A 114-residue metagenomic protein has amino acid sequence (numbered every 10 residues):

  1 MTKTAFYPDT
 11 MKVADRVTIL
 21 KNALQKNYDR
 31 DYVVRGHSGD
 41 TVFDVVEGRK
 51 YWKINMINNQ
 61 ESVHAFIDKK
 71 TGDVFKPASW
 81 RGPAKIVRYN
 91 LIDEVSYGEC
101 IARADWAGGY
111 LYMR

Functional and structural regions predicted by a protein language model:
T4-H37: Short, non-transmembrane alpha-helical segments in secretory-pathway proteins
P8, S38-T41, Q60, K70 (+1 more regions): Catalytic phosphate/metal-binding cores of nucleic-acid and nucleotide-processing enzymes, i.e., regions that mediate
G36-H37, N55-M56, F75-W80: Non-catalytic beta-sheet/beta-sandwich ligand-binding modules that flank or precede catalytic cores
S38-A65: Exposed beta-strand-loop-beta-strand "reactive/processing" segments of non-cytosolic proteins
V63-P77: A short, surface-exposed beta-strand/turn
V74-I101: A short, surface-exposed interaction/processing loop segment used at functional sites
R103-R114: Cysteine/selenocysteine-centered motifs that mediate thiol-based redox chemistry or coordinate metal-sulfur cofactors
